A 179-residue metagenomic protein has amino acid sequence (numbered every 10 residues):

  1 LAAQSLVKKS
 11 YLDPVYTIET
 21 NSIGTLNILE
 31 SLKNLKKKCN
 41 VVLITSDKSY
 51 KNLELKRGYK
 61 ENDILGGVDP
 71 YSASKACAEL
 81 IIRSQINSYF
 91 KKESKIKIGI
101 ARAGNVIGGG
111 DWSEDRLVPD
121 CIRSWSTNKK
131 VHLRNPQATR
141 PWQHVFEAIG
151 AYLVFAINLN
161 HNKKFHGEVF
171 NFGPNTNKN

Functional and structural regions predicted by a protein language model:
L1-S5, T45-D47: Conserved NAD(P)H cofactor-binding loop of Rossmann-fold oxidoreductase domains
A2, L32, W125-S126: Hydrophobic aliphatic residues
L6-S10: Serine-hydrolase catalytic-loop signature spanning alpha/beta hydrolases and amidase-signature enzymes
L12-E30, N34-N40, S49-V106, D111-S113: Catalytic helix-loop patch of NAD(P)-dependent Rossmann-fold dehydrogenases
A103-G110, H132-Q143, H161-N179: Glycine-rich Rossmann NAD(P)(H)-binding loop
P119-H132, W142-F170: Alpha-helical substrate-binding/gating segment
